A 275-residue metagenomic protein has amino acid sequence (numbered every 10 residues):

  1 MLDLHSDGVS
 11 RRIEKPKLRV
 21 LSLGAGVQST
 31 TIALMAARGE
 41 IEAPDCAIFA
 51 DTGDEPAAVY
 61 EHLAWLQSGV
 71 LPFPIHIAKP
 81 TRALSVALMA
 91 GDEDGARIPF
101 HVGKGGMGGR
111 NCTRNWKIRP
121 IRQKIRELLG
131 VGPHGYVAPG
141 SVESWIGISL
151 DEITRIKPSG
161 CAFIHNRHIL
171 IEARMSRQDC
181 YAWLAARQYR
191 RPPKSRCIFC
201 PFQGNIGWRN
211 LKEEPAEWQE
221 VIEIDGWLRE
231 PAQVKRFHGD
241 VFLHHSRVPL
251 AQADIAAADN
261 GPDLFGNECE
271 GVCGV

Functional and structural regions predicted by a protein language model:
M1-V275: Nucleotide-activated chemistry modules centered on ATP-dependent adenylation/adenylyltransferase
